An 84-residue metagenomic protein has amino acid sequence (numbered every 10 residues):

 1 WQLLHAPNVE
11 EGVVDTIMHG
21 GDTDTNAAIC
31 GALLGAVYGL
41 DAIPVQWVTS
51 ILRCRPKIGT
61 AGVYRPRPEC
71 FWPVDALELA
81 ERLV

Functional and structural regions predicted by a protein language model:
W1-V84: Catalytic phosphate/nucleotide-handling subdomain of diverse soluble enzymes
